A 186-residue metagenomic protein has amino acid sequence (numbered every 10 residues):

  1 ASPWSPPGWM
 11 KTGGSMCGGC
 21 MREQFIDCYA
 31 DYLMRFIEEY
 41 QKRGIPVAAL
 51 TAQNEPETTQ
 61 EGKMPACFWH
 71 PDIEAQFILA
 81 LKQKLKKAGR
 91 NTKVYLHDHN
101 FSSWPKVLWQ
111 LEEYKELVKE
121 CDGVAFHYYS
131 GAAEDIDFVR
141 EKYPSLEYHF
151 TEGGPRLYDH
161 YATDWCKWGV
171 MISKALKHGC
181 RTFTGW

Functional and structural regions predicted by a protein language model:
A1-W109, Y129: Substrate-binding cleft and catalytic face of glycoside hydrolase catalytic domains, especially the flexible beta-alpha
G14-M16, M64-C67, W109-L111, F138-E141 (+2 more regions): Short, glycine/charged-enriched secondary-structure capping and boundary segments
G18-M21, H70, E113-K115, S145 (+1 more regions): Short, low-complexity, polar/charged sequence segments that are solvent-exposed and flexible
Q41-G44, K86-G89, L111-K119, V139-P144: Acidic (Asp/Glu)-rich catalytic clusters
P46-T51, N91-Y95, E120-A125, E147-H149 (+1 more regions): Structural preference for beta-strand elements that scaffold enzyme active sites
Q53-T58, D98-E112, P144-Y158, A175: A short, terminal or domain-edge coil/loop segment
I73-E74, K115, G153: Hydrophobic, well-ordered secondary-structure scaffolds
A125-W186: Catalytic-core region of carbohydrate-active enzymes that cleave or remodel glycosidic bonds
